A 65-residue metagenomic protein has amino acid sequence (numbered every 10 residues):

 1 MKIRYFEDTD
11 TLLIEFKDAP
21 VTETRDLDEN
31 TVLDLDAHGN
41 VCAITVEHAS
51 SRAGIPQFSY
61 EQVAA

Functional and structural regions predicted by a protein language model:
M1-A65: Small, basic N-terminal interaction modules of short regulatory proteins
